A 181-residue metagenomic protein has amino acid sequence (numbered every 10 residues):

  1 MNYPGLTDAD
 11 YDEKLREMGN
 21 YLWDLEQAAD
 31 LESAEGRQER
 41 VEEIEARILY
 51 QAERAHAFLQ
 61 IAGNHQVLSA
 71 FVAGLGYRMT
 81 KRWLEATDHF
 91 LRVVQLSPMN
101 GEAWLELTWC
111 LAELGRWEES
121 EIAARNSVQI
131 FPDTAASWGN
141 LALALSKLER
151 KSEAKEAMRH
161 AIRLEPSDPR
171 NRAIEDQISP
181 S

Functional and structural regions predicted by a protein language model:
A52-H56, F90, A124, M158: Hydrophobic/aromatic packing residues within the alpha-helices of TPR/SEL1-like helical repeat arrays
G63-N64, P98, P132, P166: Short coil turns that delineate tetratricopeptide repeat
V67, G101-E102, W117, A135-A136 (+1 more regions): Helix-start (N-cap) detector for alpha-helical repeat units in TPR-like alpha-solenoids, especially tetratricopeptide
M79, E113, K147, P180-S181: Register position in tetratricopeptide repeats
